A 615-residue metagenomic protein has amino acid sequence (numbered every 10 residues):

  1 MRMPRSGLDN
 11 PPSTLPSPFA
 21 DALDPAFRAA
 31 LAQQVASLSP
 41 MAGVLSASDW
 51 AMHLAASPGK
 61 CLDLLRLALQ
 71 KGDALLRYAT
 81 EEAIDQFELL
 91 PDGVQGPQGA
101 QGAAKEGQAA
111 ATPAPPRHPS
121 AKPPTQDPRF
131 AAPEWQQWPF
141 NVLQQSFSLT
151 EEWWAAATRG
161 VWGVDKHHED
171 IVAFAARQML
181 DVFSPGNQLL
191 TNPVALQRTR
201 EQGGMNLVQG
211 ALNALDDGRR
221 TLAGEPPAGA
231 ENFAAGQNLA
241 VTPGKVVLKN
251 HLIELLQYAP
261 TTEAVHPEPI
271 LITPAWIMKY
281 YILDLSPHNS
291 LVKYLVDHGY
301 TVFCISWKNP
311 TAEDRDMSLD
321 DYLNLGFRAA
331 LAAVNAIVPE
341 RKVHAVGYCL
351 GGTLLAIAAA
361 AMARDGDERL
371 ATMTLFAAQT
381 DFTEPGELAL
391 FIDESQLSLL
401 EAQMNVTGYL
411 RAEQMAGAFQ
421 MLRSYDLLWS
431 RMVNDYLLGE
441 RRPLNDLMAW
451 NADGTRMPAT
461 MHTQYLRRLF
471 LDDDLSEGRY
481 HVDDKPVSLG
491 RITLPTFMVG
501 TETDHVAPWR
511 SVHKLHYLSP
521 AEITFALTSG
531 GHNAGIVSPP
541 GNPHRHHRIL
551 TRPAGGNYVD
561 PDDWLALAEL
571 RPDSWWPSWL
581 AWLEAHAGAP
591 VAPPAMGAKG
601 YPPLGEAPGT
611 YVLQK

Functional and structural regions predicted by a protein language model:
M1-E254, V265-H266, F303, L515-Y517 (+6 more regions): Amphipathic, low-complexity, repeat-rich surface-exposed segments
W154-A211, L215, A336, E340 (+3 more regions): Alpha/beta-hydrolase-fold enzymes
H266-W276: Short beta-strand element of the alpha/beta-hydrolase
D284-V302: Short amphipathic alpha-helix adjacent to the substrate-entry channel of hydrolases
D314-I337: Alpha/beta-hydrolase active-site loop
V334-L350: Alpha/beta-hydrolase fold nucleophile elbow
M498-G500: Short beta-strand/loop motif that positions the catalytic acidic residue of the alpha/beta-hydrolase fold
H505-S511: Conserved alpha/beta-hydrolase "acid-adjacent" motif
